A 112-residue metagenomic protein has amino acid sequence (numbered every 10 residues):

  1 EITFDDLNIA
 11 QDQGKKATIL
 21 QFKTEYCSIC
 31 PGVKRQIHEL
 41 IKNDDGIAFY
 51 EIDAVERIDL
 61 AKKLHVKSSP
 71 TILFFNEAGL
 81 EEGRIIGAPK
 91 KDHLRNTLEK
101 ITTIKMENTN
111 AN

Functional and structural regions predicted by a protein language model:
E1-I9: N-terminal "domain-start" segment that seeds a small globular fold
N8-Q11, K63-L64: Short amphipathic alpha-helix with an adjacent loop that forms part of the alpha/beta core around
D12-E25: Short active-site neighborhood of thiol/selenol oxidoreductases, capturing the structured segment around
F22, D45-D59: Thiol-based oxidoreductase modules, predominantly thioredoxin-like and allied folds used for disulfide exchange
C27-C30, I72: The canonical Cys-X-X-Cys-His
P31-D44: Typically the conserved alpha-helix immediately C-terminal to a functionally engaged Cys/Sec in thioredoxin-like
H65-F74: Structural micro-motif
F74-A111: Non-catalytic, surface beta->alpha helical segment in thiol-disulfide oxidoreductase systems
